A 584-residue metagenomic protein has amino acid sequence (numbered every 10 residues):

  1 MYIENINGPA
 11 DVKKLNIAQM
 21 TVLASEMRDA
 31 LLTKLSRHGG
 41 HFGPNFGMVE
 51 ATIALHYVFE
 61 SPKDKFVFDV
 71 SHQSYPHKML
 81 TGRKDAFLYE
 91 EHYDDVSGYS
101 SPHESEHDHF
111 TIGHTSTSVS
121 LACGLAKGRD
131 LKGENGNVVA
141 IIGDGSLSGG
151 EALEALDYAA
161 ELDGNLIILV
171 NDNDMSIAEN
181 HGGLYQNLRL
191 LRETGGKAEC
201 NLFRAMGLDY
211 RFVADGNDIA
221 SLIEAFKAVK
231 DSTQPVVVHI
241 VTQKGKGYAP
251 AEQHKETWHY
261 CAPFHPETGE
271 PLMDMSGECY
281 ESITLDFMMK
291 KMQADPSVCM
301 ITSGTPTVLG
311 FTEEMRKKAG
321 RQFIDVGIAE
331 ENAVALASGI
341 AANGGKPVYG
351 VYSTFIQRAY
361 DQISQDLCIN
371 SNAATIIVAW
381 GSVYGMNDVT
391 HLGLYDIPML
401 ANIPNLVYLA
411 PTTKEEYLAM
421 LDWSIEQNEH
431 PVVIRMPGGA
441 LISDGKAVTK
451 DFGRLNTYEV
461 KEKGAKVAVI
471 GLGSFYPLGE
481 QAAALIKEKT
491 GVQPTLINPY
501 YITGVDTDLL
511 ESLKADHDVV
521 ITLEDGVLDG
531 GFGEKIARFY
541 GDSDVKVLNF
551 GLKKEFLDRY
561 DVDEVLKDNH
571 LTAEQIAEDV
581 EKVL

Functional and structural regions predicted by a protein language model:
M1-M79, R204, D215-I219: N-terminal amphipathic, basic-rich helices that act as targeting or association modules
D29-S36, D95-T111, G133-V139, E313-G327 (+4 more regions): Glycine/charged-rich beta-loop-alpha catalytic/anionic-binding loops adjacent to active sites
G39-M48, F68-H72, S100-S120, I142-S146 (+7 more regions): Active-site nucleophile and cofactor-binding loops and adjacent substrate-binding regions of central metabolic enzymes
H41-L162, V298, S303, T312-E313: Cofactor-binding active-site loop characterized by glycine-rich and histidine/acidic residues
A86-V96, E161-M175, C368-W380: A glycine-rich helix N-cap at a beta->alpha junction
D108-F264, E270-G277, S282, D286 (+1 more regions): Glycine-rich ThDP/TPP pyrophosphate-binding loop and its adjacent helix/strand module within ThDP-dependent enzymes
Y248-Q357, Q362-N372, I470-G473: Non-catalytic terminal/interface segments that mediate subunit docking, oligomerization, and allosteric communication
L272-M273, G385-N387, V407, V527 (+1 more regions): Peripheral docking tails and interdomain loops at the edges of cofactor- or intermediate-handling domains
